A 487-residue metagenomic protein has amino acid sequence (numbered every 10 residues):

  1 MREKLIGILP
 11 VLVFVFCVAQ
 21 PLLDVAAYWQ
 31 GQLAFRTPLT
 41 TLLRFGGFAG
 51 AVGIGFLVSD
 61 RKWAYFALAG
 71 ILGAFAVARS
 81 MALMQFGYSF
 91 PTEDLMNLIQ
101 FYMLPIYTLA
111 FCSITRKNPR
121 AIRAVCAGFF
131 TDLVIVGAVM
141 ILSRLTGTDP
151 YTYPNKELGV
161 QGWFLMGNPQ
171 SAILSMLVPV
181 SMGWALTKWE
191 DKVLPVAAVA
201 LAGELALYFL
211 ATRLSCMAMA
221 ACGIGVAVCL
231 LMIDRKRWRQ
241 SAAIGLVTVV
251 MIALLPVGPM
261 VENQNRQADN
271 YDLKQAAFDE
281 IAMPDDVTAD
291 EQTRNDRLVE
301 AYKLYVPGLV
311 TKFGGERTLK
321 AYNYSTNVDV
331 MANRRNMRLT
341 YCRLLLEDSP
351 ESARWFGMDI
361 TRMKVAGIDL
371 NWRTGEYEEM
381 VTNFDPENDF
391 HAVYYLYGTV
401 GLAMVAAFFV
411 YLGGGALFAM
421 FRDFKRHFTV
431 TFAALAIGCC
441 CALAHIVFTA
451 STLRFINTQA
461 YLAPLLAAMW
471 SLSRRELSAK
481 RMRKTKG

Functional and structural regions predicted by a protein language model:
M1-L57, F75-Q85: N-terminal signal-anchor transmembrane segment
R2-L5, G53-L68, W184-A198, I233-Q240 (+1 more regions): Membrane-interface helix-loop-helix junctions at transmembrane boundaries of multi-pass membrane enzymes, predominantly
L12-V15, F129, A197-L201, F384 (+2 more regions): Loop-to-helix entry and N-terminal half of a specific, functionally important transmembrane alpha helix in multi-pass
L39-G47, L68-S80, Y88-I114, A124 (+2 more regions): Aromatic-anchored transmembrane helix interface
R123-P150, L165-R235, L254-G258: Alpha-helical transmembrane segments of multi-pass inner-membrane proteins
I233-T326, E347-D348: A membrane-periplasm/extracellular boundary helix in multi-pass inner-membrane enzymes that assemble envelope glycans
S325-Y397: Long extracytoplasmic/lumenal interhelical loops at the membrane interface of multi-pass membrane proteins
F408, F432-G487: Transmembrane alpha-helices of multi-pass inner-membrane enzymes
